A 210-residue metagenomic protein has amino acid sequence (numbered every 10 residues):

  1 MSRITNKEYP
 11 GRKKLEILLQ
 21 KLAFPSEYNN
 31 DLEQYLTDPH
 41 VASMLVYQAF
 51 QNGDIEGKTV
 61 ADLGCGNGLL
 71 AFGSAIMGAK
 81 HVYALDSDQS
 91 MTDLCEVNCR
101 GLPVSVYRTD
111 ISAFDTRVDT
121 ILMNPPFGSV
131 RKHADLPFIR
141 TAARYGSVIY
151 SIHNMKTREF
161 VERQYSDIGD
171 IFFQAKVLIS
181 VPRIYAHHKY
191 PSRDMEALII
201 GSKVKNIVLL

Functional and structural regions predicted by a protein language model:
S2-L210: Class I S-adenosyl-L-methionine-dependent methyltransferase catalytic core
